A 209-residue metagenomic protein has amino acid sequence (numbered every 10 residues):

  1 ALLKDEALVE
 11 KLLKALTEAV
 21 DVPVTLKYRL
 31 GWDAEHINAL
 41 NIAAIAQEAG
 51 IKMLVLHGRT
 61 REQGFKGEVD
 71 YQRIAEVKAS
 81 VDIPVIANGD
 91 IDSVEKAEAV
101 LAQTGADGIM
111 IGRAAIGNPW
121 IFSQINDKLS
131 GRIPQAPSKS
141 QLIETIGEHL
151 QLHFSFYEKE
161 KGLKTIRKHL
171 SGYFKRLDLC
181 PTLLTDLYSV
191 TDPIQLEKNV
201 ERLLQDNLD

Functional and structural regions predicted by a protein language model:
A1-K4, L30, L56-K66: Glycine-rich, proline-tolerant flexible connector loops at the mouths of alpha/beta enzymes
A7, K11-K14, A19-D21, E35-M53 (+4 more regions): Alpha/beta catalytic cores of nucleotide-metabolism and tRNA/nucleoside-modifying enzymes
V22-D33: Conserved strand-turn element in the central/C-terminal portion of the radical SAM core barrel that lines
T25, T60, T104: Ser/Thr-centric signal marking residues that sit in or immediately flank functional binding/regulatory motifs
